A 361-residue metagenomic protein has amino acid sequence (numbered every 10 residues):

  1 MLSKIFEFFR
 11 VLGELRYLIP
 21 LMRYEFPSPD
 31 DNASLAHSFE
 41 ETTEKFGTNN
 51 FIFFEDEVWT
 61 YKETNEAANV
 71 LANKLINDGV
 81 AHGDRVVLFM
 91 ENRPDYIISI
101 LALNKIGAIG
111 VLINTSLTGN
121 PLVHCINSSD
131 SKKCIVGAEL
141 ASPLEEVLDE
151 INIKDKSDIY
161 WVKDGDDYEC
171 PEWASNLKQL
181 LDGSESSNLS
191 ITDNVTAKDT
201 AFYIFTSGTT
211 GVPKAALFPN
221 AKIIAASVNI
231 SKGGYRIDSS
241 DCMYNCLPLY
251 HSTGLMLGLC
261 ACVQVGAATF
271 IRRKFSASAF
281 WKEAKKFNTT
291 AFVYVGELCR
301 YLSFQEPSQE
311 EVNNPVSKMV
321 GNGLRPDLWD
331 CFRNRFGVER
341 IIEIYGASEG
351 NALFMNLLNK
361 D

Functional and structural regions predicted by a protein language model:
M1-E7, V11, N77-D78, K105-L180 (+1 more regions): Structural core segment of the AMP-binding/adenylate-forming
Y24-A33, V147-D149, D167-D199: Flexible, low-complexity linker/hinge segments
P27-N32, E40, T48-R93, I97-L101 (+3 more regions): Conserved AMP-binding/adenylate-forming core of the ANL superfamily
T48, Y160-W161, D182-F205, V212 (+1 more regions): Conserved pre-ATP/AMP-binding loop-to-beta segment of ANL
T60-K62, N194, A201-A225: Conserved AMP-binding A3 loop
N65-L71, A197, A216-D238, C246 (+2 more regions): Conserved structural elements of the adenylate-forming
I224-C242, Y250-T290, Q305: Conserved AMP-binding/adenylation subdomain of ANL enzymes
Q264, T289-Y294, S303-D361: Gly/Ser/Thr-rich phosphate-binding loop
